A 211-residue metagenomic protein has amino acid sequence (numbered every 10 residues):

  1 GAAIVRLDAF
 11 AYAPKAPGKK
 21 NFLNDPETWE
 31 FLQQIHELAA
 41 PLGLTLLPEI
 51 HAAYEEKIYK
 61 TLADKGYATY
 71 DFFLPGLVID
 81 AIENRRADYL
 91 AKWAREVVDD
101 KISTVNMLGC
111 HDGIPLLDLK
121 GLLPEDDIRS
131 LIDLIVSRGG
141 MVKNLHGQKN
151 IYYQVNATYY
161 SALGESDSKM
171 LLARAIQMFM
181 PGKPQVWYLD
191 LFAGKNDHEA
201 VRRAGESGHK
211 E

Functional and structural regions predicted by a protein language model:
G1-E211: Active-site and adjacent substrate-binding regions of carbohydrate-active enzymes
